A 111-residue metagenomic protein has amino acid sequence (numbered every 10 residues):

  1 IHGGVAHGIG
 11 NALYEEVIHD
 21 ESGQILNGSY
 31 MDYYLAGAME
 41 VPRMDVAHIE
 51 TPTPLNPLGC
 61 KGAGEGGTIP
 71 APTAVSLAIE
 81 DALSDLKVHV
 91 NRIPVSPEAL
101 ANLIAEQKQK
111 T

Functional and structural regions predicted by a protein language model:
I1-T111: C-terminal catalytic domains of large/alpha subunits in multi-subunit enzymes
